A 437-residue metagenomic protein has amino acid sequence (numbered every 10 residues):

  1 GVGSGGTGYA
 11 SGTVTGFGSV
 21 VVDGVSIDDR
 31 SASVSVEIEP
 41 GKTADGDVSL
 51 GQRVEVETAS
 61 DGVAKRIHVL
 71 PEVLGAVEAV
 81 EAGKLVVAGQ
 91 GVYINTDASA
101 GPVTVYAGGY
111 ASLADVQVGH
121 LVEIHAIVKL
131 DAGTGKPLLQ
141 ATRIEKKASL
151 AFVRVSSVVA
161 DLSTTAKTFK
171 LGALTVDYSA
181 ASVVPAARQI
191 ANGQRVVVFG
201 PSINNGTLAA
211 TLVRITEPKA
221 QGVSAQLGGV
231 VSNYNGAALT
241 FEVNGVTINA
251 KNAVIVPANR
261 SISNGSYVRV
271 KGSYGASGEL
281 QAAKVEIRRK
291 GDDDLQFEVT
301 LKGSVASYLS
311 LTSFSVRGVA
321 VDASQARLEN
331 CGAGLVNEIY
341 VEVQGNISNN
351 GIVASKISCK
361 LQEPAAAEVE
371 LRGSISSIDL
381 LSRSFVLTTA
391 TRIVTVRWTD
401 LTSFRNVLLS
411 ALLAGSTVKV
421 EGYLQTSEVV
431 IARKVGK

Functional and structural regions predicted by a protein language model:
G1-S31, E37-S99, V105-K437: Short, flexible, surface-exposed loop segments at domain boundaries
